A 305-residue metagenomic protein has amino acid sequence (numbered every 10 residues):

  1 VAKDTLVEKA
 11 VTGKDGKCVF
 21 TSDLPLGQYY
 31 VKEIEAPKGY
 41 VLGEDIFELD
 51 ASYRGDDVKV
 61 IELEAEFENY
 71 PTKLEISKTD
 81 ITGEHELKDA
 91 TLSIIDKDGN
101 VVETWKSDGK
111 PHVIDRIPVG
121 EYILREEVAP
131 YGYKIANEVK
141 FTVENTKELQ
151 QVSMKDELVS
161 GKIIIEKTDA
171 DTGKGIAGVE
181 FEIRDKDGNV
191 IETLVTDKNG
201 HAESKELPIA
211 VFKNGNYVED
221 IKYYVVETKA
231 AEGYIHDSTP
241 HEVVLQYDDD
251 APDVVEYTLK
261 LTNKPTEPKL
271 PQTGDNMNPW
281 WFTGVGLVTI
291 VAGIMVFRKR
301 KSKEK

Functional and structural regions predicted by a protein language model:
V1-K305: Solvent-exposed loop/turn and edge beta-strand elements of beta-rich ligand-binding domains
